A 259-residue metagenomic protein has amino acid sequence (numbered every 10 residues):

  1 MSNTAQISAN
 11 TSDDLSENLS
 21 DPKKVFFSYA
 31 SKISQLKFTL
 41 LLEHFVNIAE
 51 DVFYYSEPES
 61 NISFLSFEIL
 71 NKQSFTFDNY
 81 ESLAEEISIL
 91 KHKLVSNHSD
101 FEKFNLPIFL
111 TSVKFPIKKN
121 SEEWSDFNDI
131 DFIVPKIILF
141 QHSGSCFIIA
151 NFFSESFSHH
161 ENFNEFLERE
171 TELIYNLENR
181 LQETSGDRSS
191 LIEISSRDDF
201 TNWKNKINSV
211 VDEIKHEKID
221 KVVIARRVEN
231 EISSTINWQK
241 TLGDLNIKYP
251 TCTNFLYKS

Functional and structural regions predicted by a protein language model:
M1-S259: Signature of the chorismate-utilizing enzyme
